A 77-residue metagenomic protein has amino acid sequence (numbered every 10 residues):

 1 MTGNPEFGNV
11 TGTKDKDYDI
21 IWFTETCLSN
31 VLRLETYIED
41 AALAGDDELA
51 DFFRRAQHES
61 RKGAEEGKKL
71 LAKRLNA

Functional and structural regions predicted by a protein language model:
M1-A77: Iron-associated oxidoreductase/ferritin-like identity signal
